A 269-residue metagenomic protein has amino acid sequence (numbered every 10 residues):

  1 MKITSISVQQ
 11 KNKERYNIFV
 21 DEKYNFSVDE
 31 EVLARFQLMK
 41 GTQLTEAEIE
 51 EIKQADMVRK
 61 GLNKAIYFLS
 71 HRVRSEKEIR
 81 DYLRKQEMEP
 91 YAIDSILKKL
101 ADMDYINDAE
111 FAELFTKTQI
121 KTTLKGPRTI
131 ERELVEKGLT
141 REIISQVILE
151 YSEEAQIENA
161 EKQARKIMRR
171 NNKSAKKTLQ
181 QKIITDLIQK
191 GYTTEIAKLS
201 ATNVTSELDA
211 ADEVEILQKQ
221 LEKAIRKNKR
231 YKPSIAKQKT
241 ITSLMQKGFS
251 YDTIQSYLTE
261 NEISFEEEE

Functional and structural regions predicted by a protein language model:
M1-E269: An alpha-helical, amphipathic repeat domain used for nucleic-acid recognition, typified by the mTERF helical solenoid
